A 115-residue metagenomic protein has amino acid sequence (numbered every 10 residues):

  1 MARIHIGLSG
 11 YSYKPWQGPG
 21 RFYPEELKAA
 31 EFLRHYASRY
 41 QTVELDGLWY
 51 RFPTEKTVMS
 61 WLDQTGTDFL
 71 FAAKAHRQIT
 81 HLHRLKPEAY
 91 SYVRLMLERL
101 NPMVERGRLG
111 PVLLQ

Functional and structural regions predicted by a protein language model:
M1-Q115: Residues lining hydrophobic/aromatic ligand-binding pockets adjacent to catalytic sites
